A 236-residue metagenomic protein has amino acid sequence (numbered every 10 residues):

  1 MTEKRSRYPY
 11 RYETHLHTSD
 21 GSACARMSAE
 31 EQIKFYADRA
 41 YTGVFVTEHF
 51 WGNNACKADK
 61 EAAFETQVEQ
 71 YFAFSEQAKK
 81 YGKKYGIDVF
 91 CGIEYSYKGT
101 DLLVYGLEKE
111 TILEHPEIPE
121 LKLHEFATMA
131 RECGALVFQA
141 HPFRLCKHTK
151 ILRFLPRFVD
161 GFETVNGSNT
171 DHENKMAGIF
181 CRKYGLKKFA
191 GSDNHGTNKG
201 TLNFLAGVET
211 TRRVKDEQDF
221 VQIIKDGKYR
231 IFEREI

Functional and structural regions predicted by a protein language model:
M1-T14, T18, S28-K34, K98-E110 (+2 more regions): Charged catalytic cores and adjacent phosphate/nucleic-acid-binding surfaces used for phosphate/nucleic-acid chemistry
P9, A40, F50-E163, S168-N169 (+3 more regions): Extended substrate/RNA-proximal surfaces in nucleic-acid metabolism proteins
D20-C24: Short N-terminal binding/cap micro-motifs at the start of the first secondary-structure element
E31-T47: Catalytic domains of carbohydrate-active enzymes, especially glycoside hydrolases
G43-N54, N194-G196: Short, compositionally biased low-complexity segments
